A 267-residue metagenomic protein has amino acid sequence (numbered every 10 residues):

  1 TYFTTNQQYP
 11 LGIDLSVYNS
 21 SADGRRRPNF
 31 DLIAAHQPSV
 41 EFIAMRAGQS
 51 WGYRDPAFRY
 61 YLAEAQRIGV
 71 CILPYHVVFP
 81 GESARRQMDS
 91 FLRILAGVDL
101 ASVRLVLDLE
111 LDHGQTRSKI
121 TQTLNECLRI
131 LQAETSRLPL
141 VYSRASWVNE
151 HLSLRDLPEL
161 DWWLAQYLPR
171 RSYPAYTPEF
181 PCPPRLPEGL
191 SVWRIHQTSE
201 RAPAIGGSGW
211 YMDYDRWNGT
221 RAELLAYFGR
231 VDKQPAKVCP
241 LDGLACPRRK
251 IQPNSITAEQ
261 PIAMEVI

Functional and structural regions predicted by a protein language model:
T1-F3, Y61, R93-A96, V148-S153 (+1 more regions): Intrinsically disordered, low-complexity boundary segments flanking structured domains
T1-T135: Substrate-binding cleft of extracellular glycoside hydrolase catalytic domains
Y2-D23, L157-I267: Functionally critical loop-and-helix segments that line ligand-binding/catalytic clefts of soluble enzyme domains
D23-G24, T116-R117, H151-L152, I205-G207: Short, solvent-exposed polar/charged micro-motifs at secondary-structure junctions
P80, S146-W147, P203: Positions that flank functional sites
V103-P183: Catalytic domains of cell-wall/extracellular-matrix polysaccharide-remodeling enzymes, centered on de-N-acetylation
